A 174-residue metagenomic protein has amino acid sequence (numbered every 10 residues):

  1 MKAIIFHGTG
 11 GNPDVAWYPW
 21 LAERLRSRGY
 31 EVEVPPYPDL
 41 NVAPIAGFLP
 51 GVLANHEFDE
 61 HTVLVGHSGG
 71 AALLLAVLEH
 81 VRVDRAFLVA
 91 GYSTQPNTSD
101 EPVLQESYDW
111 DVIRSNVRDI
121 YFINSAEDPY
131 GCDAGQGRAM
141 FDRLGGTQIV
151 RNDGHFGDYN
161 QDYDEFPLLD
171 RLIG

Functional and structural regions predicted by a protein language model:
M1-D59: Active-site catalytic motif of lipid deacylating hydrolases and related acyltransferases
G8-T9, P36-L40, F87-P96, S125: Active-site nucleophile loop of the alpha/beta-hydrolase fold
D14, P129-Q136: Conserved alpha/beta-hydrolase "acid-adjacent" motif
Y30-E33, F141-D158: Catalytic histidine neighborhood in serine/cysteine hydrolases with alpha/beta-hydrolase-type architecture
N41, I45-L49, G91-N116, C132: Flexible "cap/lid" loop of the alpha/beta hydrolase fold
A43, D153-F166: Catalytic histidine-centered segment of alpha/beta-hydrolase-like enzymes
L64-L75: Gly/Ala-rich beta-loop-alpha elbow adjacent to hydrolase catalytic centers
N116-V117, Y121-S125: Short beta-strand/loop motif that positions the catalytic acidic residue of the alpha/beta-hydrolase fold
